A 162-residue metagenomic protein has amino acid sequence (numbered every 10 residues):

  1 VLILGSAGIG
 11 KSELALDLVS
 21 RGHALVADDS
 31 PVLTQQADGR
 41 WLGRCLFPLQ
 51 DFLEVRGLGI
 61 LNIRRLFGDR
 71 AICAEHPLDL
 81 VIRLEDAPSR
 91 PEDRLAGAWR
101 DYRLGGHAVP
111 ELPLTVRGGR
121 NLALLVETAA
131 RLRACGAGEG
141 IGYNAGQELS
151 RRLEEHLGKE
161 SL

Functional and structural regions predicted by a protein language model:
V1-V26: Glycine-rich phosphate-binding P-loop
G5, G10-E13, C73-V81, E160-S161: Short secondary-structure transition/capping segments
S6, P48, V116-R117: A short, sequence-level motif marking secondary-structure junctions
K11-E13, G22, C45-L46, L61-R64 (+2 more regions): Short, low-complexity, polar/charged sequence segments that are solvent-exposed and flexible
D17, L25, F47, A74 (+2 more regions): A generic structural signal for short, solvent-exposed coil/turn residues that cap or connect secondary-structure
A24-D86: Conserved nucleotide-sensing/catalytic segment adjacent to the nucleotide-binding pocket in NTP-handling enzymes
D79-L162: Conserved NTP phosphate-binding and transfer environment spanning the P-loop NTPase/kinase superfamily
